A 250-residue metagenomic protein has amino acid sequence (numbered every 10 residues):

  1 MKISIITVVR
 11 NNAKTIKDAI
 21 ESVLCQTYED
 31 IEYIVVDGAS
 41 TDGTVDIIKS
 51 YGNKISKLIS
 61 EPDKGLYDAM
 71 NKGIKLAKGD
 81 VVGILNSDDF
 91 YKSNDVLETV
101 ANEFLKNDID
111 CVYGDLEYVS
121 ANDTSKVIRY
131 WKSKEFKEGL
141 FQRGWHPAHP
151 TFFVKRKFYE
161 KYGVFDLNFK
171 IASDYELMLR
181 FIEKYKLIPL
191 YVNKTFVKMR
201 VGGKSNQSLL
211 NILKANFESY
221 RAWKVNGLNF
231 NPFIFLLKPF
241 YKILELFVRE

Functional and structural regions predicted by a protein language model:
M1-Q207, N211, E250: Nucleotide-sugar donor-binding/catalytic module of glycosyltransferases that assemble extracellular/cell-envelope
K198, G202-E250: Hydrophobic helical membrane-anchoring modules
